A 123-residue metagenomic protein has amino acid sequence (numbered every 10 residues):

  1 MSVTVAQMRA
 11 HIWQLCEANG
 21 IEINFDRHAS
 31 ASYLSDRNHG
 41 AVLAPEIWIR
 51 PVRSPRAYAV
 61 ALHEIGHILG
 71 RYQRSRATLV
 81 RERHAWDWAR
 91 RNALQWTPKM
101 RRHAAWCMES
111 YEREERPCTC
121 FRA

Functional and structural regions predicted by a protein language model:
M1-R9: Solvent-exposed, charged helical/coil patches that constitute nucleic-acid or partner-interaction surfaces
S2, W13-R56, I68: Active-site scaffold of zinc-dependent metalloenzymes
M8-W13, V52-R53, L94-A123: Long, well-structured alpha-helical subdomains associated with metal-dependent extracellular/ecto-lumenal hydrolases
A59-Y72: Active-site recognition of the HExxH zinc-binding catalytic motif
R74-R76: Short glycine-enriched, charge-decorated loop/helix-capping segments at active-site entrances that position
L79-L94: An active-site-proximal "capping" alpha-helix that borders the catalytic cofactor pocket
